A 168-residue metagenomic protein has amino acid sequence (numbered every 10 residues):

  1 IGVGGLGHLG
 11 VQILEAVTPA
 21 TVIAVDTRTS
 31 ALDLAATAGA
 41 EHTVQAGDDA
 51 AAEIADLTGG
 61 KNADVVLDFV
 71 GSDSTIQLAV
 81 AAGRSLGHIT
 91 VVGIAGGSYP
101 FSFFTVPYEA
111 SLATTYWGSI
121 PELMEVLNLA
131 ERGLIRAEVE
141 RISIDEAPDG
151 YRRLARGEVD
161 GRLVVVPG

Functional and structural regions predicted by a protein language model:
I1-D48, A52-E53: Mid-domain Rossmann-like dinucleotide-binding core that forms the NAD(H)/NADP(H) cofactor-binding site
A20, G87-H88: Glycine-centered, small-residue-biased loops immediately flanking beta-strands in adenine/cofactor-binding cores
V25-R28, A46, F69, G93 (+1 more regions): N-terminal Rossmann-fold cofactor-binding loop
L57-K61: Glycine-rich phosphate-binding loop signature in dinucleotide/nucleotide-binding domains
D64-L67: N-terminal Rossmann-like NAD(P) cofactor-binding module of classical short-chain dehydrogenase/reductase
Q77-A81, L123-G168: C-terminal hydrophobic helical "lid"/dimerization subdomain of Rossmann-like NAD(P)H-dependent oxidoreductases
G83-S85: Helix-to-beta-strand junctions that scaffold the AdoMet/dcAdoMet cofactor pocket in Class I SAM-dependent enzymes
H88-T90, P100-E140, E158: Rossmann-fold dehydrogenase core element
